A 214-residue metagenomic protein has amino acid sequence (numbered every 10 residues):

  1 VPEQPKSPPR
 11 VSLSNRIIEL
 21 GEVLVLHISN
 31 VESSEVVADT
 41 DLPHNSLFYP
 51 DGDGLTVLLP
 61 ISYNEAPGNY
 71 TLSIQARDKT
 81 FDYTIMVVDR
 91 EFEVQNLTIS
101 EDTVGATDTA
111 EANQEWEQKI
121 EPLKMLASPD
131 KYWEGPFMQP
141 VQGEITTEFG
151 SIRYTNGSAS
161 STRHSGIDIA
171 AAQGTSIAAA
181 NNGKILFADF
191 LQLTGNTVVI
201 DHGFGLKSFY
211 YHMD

Functional and structural regions predicted by a protein language model:
V1-T84, D89-R90: Cationic-aromatic interfacial patches
L13, P60, A172-T175, M213: A structural connector/turn signal
S33, A172-G174, G205: A generic structural motif
D51, M86, L191, H212-M213: Residue-level structural signal for beta-strand termini and adjacent loop
L55, S165, L206-F209: Short S/T/G- and acidic-enriched coil/turn segments that sit immediately N-terminal to beta-strands in beta-sandwich
M86-T194: Surface-exposed, glycine-biased beta-strand/turn segments
A188, F204-D214: Short histidine-centered loop motifs in beta-beta connectors
